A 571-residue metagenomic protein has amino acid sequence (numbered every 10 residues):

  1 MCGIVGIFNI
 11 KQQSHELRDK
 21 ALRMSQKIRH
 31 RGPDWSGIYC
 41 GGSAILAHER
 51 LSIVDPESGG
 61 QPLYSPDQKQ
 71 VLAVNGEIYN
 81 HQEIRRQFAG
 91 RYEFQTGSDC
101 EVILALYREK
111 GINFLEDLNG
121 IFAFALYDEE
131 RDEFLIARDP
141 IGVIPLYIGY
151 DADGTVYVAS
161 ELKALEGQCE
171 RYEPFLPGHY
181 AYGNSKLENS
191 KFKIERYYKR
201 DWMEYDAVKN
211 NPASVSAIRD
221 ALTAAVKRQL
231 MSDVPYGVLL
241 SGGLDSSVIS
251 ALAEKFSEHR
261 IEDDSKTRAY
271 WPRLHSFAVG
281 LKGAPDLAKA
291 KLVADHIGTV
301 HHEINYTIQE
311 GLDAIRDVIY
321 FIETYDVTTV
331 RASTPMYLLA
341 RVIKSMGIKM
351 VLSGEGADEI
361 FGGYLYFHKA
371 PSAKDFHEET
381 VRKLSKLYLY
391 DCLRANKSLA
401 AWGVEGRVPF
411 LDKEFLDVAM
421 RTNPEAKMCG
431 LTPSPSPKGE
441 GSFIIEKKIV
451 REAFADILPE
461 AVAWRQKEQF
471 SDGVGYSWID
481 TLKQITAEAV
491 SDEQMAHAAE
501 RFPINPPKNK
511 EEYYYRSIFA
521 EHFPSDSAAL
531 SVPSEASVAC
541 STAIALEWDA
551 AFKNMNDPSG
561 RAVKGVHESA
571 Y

Functional and structural regions predicted by a protein language model:
M1, S345-L352, P371-S372, F376-P433 (+1 more regions): Adenosyl-5′-phosphate
M1-T324: Cysteine-centered catalytic environments shared across enzyme families
I10-Q12, S333, Y388-L393: Short, motif-level signal for alpha-helix interfacial/capping segments enriched in acidic residues and aromatics/proline
D19, A213, A217, A221 (+18 more regions): Generic recognition of stable, solvent-exposed alpha-helical segments in well-folded globular domains
G37-C40, D117-G120, R171-Y172, L176 (+6 more regions): Short coil/turn segments at secondary-structure boundaries
E188, S434-E440: Short, low-complexity intrinsically disordered segments enriched in A/P/G/S/L with frequent Arg, especially at protein
V215, V279-A340, Y366-D375, R394-V404 (+2 more regions): ATP-dependent adenylate-handling ligase core
I348-D358, Y364: Short acidic/histidine-rich active-site segments
